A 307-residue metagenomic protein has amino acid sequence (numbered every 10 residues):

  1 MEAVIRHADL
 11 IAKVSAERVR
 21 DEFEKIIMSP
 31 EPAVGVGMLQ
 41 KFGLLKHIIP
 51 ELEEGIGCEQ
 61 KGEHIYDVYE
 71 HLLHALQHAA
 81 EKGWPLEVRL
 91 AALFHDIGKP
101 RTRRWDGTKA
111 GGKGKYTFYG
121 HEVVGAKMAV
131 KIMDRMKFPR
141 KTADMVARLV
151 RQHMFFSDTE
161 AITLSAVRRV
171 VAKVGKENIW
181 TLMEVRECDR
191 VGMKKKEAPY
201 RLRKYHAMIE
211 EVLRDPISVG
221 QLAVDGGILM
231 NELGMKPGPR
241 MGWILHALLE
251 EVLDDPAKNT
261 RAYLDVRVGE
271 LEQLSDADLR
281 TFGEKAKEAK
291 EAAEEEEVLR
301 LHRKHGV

Functional and structural regions predicted by a protein language model:
M1-L90, I97-G120, V124-P139, L213 (+6 more regions): Glycine- and charge-enriched loop/helix tracts that form the active or gating conduit in phosphate/cation-handling
G35-L39, A75, G125, V150 (+3 more regions): A residue-level signal for conserved active-site and pocket-lining positions in enzyme catalytic cores
L44-L45, M154, M235: Core structural elements
E54, C58-D67, L73-Q77, F138-A198 (+2 more regions): Histidine/acidic-rich helix-loop-helix segments that form or flank divalent-metal centers in metalloenzyme catalytic
V88, L93-R103, L164-V212, E232-M235 (+1 more regions): Alpha-helical scaffolding flanking metal-ion-dependent phosphate/phosphodiester catalytic sites
A129, V167, G226: Generic structural marker for isolated residues within well-ordered, non-membrane alpha-helices of soluble domains
H153-F156, E232, E251: Conserved, well-folded catalytic cores of nucleic-acid-processing and energy-transducing macromolecular machines
A207-L245, E294-V307: C-terminal accessory/binding modules appended to enzymatic or scaffolding proteins
